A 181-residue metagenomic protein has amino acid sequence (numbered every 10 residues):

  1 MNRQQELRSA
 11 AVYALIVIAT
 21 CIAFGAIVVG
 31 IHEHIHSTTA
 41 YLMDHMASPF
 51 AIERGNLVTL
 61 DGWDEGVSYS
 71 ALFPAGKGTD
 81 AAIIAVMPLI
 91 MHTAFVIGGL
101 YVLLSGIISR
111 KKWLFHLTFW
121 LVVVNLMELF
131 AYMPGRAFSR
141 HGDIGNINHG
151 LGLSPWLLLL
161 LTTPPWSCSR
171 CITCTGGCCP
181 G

Functional and structural regions predicted by a protein language model:
M1-A10: Short, Lys/Arg-rich, polar N-terminal cytosolic tail immediately upstream of the first transmembrane signal-anchor
A11-Y13, V67-S68: Short secondary-structure boundary micro-motifs
A14-A19: Select transmembrane alpha-helical segments in multipass membrane proteins
C21-G78: Small-residue-rich helix-interface/hinge motifs
W63-G177: Metalloprotease/metallohydrolase-associated module, dominated by Zn2+-dependent proteases
C179-G181: Membrane-helix boundary/juxtamembrane motif in polytopic membrane proteins
